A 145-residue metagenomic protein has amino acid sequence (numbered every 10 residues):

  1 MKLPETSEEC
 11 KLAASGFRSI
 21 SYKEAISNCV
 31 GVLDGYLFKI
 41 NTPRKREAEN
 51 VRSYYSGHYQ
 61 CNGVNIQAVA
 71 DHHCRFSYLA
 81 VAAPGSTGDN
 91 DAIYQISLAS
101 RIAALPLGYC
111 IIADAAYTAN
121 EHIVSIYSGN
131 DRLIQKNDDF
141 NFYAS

Functional and structural regions predicted by a protein language model:
M1-S145: Short, well-ordered secondary-structure "scaffold" segments embedded in the functional core of diverse domains
